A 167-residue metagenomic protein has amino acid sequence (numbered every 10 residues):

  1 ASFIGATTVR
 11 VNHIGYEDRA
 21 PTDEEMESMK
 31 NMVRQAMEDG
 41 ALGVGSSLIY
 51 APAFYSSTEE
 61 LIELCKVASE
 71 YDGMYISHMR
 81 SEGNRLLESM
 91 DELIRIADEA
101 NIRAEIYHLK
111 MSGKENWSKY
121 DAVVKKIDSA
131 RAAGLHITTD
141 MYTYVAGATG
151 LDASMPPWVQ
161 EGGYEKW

Functional and structural regions predicted by a protein language model:
A1-G43, L135-I137: Divalent-metal coordination cores built from histidine and acidic residues
S2-I4, V44-S46, Y75-S77, A104-Y107 (+1 more regions): Hydrophobic faces of well-ordered beta-strands that scaffold small-molecule active sites in alpha/beta enzyme cores
G5-T7, S47-A51, R80-E82, L109-S112 (+1 more regions): Active-site beta-loop-alpha junctions enriched in small/polar residues
T7-V11, G15-R19, D98-A100, S112-W167: Polyanionic/metal-chelating signatures
A20-E27, A51-S56, G83-L87, G113-A122: Active-site glycine- and acidic-residue-rich loops that bind and position anionic ligands or nucleotide-like cofactors
V33, L61, C65, M90-A97 (+1 more regions): Generic structural signal for well-ordered alpha-helices, preferentially at hydrophobic/aromatic core positions
A41-L93: Divalent metal-binding pocket/active-site signature
K66-M74, R95-E105, S129-H136: Secondary-structure transition/capping motifs at alpha-helix termini and the adjoining loop/turn into the next element
